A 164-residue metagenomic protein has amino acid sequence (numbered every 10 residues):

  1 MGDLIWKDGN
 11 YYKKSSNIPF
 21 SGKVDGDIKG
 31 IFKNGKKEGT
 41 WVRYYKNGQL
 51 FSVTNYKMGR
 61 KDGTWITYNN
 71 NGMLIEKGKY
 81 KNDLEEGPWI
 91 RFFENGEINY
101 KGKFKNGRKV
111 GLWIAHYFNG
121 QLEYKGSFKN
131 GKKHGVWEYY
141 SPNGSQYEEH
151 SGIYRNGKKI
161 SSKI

Functional and structural regions predicted by a protein language model:
M1-I164: Glycine/tyrosine- and acidic-biased, solvent-exposed loop/turn segments at the edges of beta-strands
